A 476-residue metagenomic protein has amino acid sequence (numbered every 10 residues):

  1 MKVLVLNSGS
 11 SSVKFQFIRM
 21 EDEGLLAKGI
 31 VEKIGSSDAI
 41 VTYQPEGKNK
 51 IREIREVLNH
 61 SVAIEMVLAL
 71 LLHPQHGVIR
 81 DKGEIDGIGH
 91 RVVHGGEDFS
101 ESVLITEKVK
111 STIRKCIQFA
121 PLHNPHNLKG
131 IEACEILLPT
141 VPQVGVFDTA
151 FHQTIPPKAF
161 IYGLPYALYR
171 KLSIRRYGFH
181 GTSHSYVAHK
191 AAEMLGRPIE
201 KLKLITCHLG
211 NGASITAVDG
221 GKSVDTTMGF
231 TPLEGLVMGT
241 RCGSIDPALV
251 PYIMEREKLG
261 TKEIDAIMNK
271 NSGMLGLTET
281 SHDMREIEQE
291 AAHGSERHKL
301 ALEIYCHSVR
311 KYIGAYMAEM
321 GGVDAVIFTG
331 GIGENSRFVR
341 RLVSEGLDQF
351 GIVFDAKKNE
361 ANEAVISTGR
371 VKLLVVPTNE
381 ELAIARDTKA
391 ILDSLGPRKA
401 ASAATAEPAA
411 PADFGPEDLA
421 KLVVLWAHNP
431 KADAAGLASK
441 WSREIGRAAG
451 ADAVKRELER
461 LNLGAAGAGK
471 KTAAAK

Functional and structural regions predicted by a protein language model:
M1-G96: N-terminal glycine/serine-rich phosphate-binding loop of ATP-dependent small-molecule kinases, especially carbohydrate
L71-H123, V144, A150-A159: Short beta-strand-loop/turn "lid" adjacent to the catalytic site in phosphate-handling enzymes
F151-M254: Glycine-rich phosphate-binding loop of actin/hexokinase-like ATP-binding domains
G273-L277, M284-E319: Adenine-nucleotide phosphate-binding core of ATP-dependent small-molecule kinases
D324-G346: Glycine-rich phosphate-binding loops at beta-strand->alpha-helix junctions
F338, N359-G396: Glycine-rich phosphate-binding/hydrolytic loop that grips phosphoryl groups
G415-K431: Short, amphipathic alpha-helical "recognition" segments used to contact nucleic acids or chromatin
S442-R456: Short, basic interhelical loop/turn and adjoining N-cap of the next helix at nucleic-acid- or acidic-partner-contacting
